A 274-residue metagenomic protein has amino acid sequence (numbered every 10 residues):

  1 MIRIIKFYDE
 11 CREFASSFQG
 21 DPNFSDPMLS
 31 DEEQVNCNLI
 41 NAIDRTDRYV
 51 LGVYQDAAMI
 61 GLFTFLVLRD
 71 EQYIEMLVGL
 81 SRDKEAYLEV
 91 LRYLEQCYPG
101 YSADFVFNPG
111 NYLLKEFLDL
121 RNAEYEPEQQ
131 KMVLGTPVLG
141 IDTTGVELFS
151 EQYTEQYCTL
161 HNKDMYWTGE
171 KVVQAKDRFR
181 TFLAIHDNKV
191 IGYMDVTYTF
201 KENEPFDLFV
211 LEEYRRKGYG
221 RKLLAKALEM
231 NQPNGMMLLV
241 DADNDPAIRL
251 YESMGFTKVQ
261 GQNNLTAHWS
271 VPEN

Functional and structural regions predicted by a protein language model:
M1-Q34, Q129, V138-W167: Short amphipathic alpha-helix that is part of the acyltransferase structural core
D31-V35, D142-F206: Flexible, substrate/cofactor-facing loop regions flanked by secondary structure within enzyme catalytic domains
E33-V90, M194-F206, E212: Conserved donor-binding loop and adjoining core beta-sheet/short helix segment in diverse acyl/aminoacyl transferases
R48-G52, L62, K115, Q129 (+4 more regions): Short hydrophobic/aromatic beta-strand element in the GNAT-like acyltransferase core that lines or flanks the acyl-donor
D70, V78-D142, L265-A267: Acyl-donor-binding surface of acyltransferase catalytic domains
R82-Q96, V210, R216-M230, I248-S253: Conserved acetyl-CoA-binding loop-helix of GNAT-fold acetyltransferases
A103-F107, P205, M236-V240: Conserved hydrophobic beta-strand within the GNAT/NAT acetyltransferase core sheet that lines the active-site cleft
P109-P127, R221, D243-G261: Conserved active-site alpha-helix within GNAT-family acetyltransferase domains
